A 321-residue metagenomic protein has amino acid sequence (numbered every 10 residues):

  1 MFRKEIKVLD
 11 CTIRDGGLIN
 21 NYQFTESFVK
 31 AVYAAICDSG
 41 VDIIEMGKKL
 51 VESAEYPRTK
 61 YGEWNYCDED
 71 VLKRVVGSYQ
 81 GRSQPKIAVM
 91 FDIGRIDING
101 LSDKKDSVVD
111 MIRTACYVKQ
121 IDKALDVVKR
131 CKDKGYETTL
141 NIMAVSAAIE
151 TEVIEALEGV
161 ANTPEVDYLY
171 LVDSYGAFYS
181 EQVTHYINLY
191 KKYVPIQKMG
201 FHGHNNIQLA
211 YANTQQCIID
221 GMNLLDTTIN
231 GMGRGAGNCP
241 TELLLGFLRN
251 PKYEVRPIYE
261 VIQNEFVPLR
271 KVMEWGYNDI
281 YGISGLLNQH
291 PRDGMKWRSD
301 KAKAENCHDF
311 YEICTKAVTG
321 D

Functional and structural regions predicted by a protein language model:
M1-D321: Catalytic cores and adjacent flexible loops of soluble metabolic enzymes that perform enolate/carbanion chemistry on
